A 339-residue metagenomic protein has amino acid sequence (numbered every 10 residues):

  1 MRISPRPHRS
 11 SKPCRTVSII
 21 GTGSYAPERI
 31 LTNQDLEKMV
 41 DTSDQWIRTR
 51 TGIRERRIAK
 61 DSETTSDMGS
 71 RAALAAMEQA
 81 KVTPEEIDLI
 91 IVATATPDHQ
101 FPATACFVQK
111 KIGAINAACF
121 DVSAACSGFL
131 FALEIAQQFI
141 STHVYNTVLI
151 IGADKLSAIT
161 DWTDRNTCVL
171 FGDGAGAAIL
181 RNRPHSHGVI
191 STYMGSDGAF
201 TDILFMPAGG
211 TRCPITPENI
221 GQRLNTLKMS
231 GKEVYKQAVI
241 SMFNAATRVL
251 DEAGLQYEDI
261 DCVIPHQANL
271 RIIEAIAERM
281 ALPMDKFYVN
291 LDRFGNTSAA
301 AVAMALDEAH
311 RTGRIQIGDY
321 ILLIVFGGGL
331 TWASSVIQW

Functional and structural regions predicted by a protein language model:
R2-D61, D164-K236, I240, N244 (+2 more regions): Condensing-enzyme catalytic core mediating Claisen C-C bond formation in acyl metabolism
I19-G21, I47, A76, I87-I90 (+8 more regions): Buried hydrophobic positions in well-ordered alpha/beta secondary-structure cores of metabolic enzymes
Y25, A93-D98, A124-F129, G152-S157 (+3 more regions): Acidic, glycine-rich active-site loops and adjacent beta-strand->loop/helix elements that engage anionic groups
Q45, T83-L89, N116-A118, N146-V148 (+3 more regions): Short acidic capping loops at alpha-helix termini that bridge into adjacent secondary structure
W46-D67, T94-V148, A277-L306: Conserved catalytic cysteine-centered active-site region of acyl-thioester-dependent Claisen-condensing enzymes
A72-D88, N244-D261, A309-R314: Phosphate/pyrophosphate-binding loops at sites that engage ATP/ADP/AMP, CoA/4′-phosphopantetheine, polyphosphate
S141-A175: Flexible, glycine-rich active-site loops centered on histidine and acidic residues that chelate a metal or position
M304-I324, L330, V336-W339: Catalytic phosphate/nucleotide-handling subdomain of diverse soluble enzymes
